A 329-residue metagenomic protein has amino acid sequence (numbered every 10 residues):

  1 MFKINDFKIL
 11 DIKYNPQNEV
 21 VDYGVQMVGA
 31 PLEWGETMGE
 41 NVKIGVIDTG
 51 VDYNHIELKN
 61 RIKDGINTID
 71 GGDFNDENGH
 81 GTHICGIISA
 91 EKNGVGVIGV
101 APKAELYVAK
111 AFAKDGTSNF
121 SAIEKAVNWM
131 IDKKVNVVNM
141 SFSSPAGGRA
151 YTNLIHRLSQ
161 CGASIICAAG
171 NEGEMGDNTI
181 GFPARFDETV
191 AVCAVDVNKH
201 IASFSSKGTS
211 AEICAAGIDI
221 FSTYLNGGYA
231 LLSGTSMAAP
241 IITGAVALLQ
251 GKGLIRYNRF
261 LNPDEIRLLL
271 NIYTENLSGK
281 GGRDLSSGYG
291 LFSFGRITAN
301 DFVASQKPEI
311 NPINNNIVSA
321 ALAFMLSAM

Functional and structural regions predicted by a protein language model:
F2, L32-I44, V51-D64, G72-F120 (+4 more regions): Subtilisin-like serine protease catalytic core
F2-I4, V20, V135-F142, C161 (+3 more regions): C-terminal subdomain of the subtilisin-like protease fold in secreted/lumenal serine endopeptidases
D11-G45, I66-N75, F292-S293: N-terminal domain-start motif of subtilase-like serine proteases
M38, H156-Q160, C214: Anion (oxyanion) recognition and catalysis
K43-V46, G99, E105-K110, N136-S141 (+4 more regions): Structural recognition of the beta-strand scaffold that forms the well-ordered cores of secreted hydrolase catalytic
C85-I88, Y107-F112, G217-G290, G295 (+1 more regions): Hydrolase catalytic cores
S89-N93, N128-V135, H156-Q160, E188 (+3 more regions): Sec-exported extracytoplasmic/periplasmic mature domains
A109-E188, N198-S203, K207, L225-A239 (+2 more regions): Substrate-binding/access-modulating region of protease and related hydrolase catalytic domains
